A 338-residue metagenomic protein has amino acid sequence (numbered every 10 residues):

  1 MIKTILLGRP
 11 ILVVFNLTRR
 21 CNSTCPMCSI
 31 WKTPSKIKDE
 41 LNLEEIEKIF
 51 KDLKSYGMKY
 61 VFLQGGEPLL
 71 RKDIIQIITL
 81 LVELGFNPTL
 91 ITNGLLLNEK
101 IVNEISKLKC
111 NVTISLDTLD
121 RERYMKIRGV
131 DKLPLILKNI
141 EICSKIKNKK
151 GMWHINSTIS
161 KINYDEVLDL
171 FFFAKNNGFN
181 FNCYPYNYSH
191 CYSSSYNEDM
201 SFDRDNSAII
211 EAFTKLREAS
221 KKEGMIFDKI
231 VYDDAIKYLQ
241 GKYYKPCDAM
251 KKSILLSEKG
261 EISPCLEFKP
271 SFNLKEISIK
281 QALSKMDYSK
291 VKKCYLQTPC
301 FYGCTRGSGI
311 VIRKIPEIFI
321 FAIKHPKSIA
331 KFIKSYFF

Functional and structural regions predicted by a protein language model:
M1-N111, H190, R204-A208, R313 (+3 more regions): Conserved alpha-helical substructure of the radical SAM core
T4-R9, W31, K242-P246, E261-F338: Flexible mid-to-C-terminal extensions adjoining Fe-S/redox cofactors in radical SAM and related proteins
P10-L12, M152-H154, P299: Short, solvent-exposed beta-strand edge segments and adjacent coil->beta transition regions
V14, T18-C21, Q240, E258 (+2 more regions): Residue-level signal for mature regions of secreted extracellular proteins and peptides
N16, L84-N87, N103-S263, E267-N273 (+1 more regions): Radical SAM enzyme [4Fe-4S]-AdoMet core and its adjacent flexible, acidic and glycine-rich loops/tails across
R20, Y56, L119, I162 (+1 more regions): Residue-level signal for short amphipathic helical patches enriched in basic/charged and nearby hydrophobic residues
I46, I136, I279-A282: Hydrophobic/aromatic residues in well-formed alpha-helices
L70, R121, G309: Short glycine-rich, flexible loops that bind phosphorylated cofactors or substrates
